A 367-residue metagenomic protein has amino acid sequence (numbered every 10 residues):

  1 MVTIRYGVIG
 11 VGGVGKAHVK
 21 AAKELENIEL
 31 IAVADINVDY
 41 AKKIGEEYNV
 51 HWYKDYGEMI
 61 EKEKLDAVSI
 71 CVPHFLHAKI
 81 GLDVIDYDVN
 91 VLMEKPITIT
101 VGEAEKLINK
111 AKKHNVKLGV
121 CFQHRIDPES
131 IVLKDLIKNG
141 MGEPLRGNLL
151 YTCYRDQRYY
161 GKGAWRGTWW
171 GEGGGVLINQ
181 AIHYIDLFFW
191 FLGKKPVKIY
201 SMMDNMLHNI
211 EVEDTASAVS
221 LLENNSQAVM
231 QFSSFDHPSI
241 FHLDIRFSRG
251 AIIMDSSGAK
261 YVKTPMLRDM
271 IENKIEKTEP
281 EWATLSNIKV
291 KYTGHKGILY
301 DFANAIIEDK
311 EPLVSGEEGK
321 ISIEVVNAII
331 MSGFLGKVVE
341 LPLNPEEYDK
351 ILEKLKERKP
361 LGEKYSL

Functional and structural regions predicted by a protein language model:
M1-Y48: N-terminal Rossmann-like dinucleotide-binding module
G10, H124-N209, G336: Predominantly a Rossmann-like dinucleotide-binding segment in NAD(P)-dependent oxidoreductases
H18, V50-K110: Beta-loop-alpha module in the N-terminal Rossmann-like domain of NAD(P)-dependent dehydrogenases, especially those
E29, A305-I321: Glycine- and charged-residue-rich phosphate/anionic-cofactor binding loop of Rossmann-like
K54, M93, L118-V120, M254: Hydrophobic residues in well-ordered beta-strands that form the structural core
E105-H124, G142-G147: Rossmann-fold dehydrogenase core element
N179, I185-V262, K289-V290, H295-P312 (+2 more regions): Contiguous beta-strand/loop segments that form the cofactor/metal-binding neighborhood of enzyme cores
